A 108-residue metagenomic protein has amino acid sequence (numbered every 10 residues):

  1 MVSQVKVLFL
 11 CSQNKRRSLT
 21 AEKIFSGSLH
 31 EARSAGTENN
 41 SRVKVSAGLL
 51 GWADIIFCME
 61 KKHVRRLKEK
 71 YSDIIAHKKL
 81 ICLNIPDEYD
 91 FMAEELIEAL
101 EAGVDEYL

Functional and structural regions predicted by a protein language model:
M1-L108: Short polar/charged helix/loop
